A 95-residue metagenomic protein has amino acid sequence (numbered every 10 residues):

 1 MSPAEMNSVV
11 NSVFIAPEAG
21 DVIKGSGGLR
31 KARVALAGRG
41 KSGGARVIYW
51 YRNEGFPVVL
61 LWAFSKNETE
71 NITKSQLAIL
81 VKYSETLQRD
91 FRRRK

Functional and structural regions predicted by a protein language model:
M1-K31: N-terminal first-folded block
P3-M6, S42, L77: Amphipathic alpha-helical transducer elements in NTP-driven molecular machines
A19-F64, E68: Basic/aromatic recognition patch in beta-strand/loop cores that engages polyanionic ligands
Y51-K95: Enriched for short, Lys/Arg-rich terminal
